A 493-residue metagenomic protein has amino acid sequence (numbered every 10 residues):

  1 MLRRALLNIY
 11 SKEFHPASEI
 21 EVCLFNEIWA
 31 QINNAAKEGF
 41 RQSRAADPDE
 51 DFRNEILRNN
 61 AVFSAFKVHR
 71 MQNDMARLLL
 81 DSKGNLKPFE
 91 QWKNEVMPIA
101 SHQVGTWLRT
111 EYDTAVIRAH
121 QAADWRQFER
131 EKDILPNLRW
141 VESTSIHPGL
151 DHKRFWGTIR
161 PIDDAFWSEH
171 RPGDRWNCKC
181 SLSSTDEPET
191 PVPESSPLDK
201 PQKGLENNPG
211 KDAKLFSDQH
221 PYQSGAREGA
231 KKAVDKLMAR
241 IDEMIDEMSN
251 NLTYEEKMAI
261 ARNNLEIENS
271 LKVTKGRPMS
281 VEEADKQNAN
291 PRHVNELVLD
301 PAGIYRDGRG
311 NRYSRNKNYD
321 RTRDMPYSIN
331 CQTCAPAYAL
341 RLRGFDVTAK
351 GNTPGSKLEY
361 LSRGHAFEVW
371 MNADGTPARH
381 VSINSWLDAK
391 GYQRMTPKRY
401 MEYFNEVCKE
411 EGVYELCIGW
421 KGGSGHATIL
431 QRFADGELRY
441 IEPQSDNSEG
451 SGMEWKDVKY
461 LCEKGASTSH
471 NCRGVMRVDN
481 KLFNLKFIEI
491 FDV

Functional and structural regions predicted by a protein language model:
M1-A100, T185-N269: N-terminal leader/targeting and assembly helices and adjacent pre-domain segments
F63, K67-M71, N263-N372: Active-site nucleophile-adjacent alpha helix/oxyanion-hole segment immediately C-terminal to the catalytic cysteine
D81, F89-I134: Internal glycine-rich, Lys/Arg-flanked active-site/core loops of soluble domains
R109, L135-N137, R175-K179, V413 (+1 more regions): Extracellular structured ligand-interaction cores
A115-P188: Conserved short secondary-structure elements within globular domains
T158-P221, S445-D479, F483: Compact mixed alphabeta submodule
V347, G351-L438: Papain-like cysteine protease catalytic cores
P397-V493: Active-site or metal-binding loop neighborhoods of secreted/extracellular toxin and effector enzymes
